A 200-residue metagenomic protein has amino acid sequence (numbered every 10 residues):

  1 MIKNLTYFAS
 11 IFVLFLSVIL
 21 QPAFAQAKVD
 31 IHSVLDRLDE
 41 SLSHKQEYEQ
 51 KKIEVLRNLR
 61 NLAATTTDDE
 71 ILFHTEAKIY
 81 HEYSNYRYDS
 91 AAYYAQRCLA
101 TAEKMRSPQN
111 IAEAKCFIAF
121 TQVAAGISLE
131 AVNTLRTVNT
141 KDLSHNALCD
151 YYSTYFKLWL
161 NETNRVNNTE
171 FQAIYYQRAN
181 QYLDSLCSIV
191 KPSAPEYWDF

Functional and structural regions predicted by a protein language model:
M1-Y7: Positively charged n-region of N-terminal signal peptides that target proteins for export
N4, P22-F200: A "functional boundary" signal
A9-I19: Bacterial N-terminal signal peptides
